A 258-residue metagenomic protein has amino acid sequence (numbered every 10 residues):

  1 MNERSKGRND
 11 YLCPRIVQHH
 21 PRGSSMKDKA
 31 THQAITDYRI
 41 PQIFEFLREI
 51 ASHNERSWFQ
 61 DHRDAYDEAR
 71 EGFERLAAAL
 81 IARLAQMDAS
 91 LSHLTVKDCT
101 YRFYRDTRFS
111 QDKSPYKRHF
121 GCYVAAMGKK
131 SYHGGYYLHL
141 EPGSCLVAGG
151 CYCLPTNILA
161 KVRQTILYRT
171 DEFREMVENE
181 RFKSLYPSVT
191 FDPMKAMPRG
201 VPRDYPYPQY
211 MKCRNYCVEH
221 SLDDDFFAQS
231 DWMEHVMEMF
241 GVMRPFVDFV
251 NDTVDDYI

Functional and structural regions predicted by a protein language model:
S5, S24-S25: Serine residues within intrinsically disordered or low-complexity segments
Y11, R15-Q18, R22: Short, positively charged and aromatic/hydrophobic N-terminal segments
K27-E49, R56, F73-L80, D171 (+2 more regions): Long, solvent-exposed, polar/charged low-complexity segments
R48-Y101: Active-site acidic/histidine clusters and adjacent loop/turn architecture that either coordinate catalytic ions
A85-S131: Hydrophobic/aromatic-rich structural module bridging two neighboring secondary-structure elements via a short loop
P142-M194: Compact, glycine/acidic-enriched structural inserts
